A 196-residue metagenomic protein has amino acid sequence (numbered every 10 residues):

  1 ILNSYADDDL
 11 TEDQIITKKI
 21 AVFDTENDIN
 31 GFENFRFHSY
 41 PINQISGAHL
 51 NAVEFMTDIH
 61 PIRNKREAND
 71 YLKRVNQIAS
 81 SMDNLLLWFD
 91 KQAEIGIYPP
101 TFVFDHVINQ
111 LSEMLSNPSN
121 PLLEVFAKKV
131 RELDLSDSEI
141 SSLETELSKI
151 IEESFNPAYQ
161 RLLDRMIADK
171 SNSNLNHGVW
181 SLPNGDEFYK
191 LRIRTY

Functional and structural regions predicted by a protein language model:
I1-Y196: N-terminal maturation segment of proteins
